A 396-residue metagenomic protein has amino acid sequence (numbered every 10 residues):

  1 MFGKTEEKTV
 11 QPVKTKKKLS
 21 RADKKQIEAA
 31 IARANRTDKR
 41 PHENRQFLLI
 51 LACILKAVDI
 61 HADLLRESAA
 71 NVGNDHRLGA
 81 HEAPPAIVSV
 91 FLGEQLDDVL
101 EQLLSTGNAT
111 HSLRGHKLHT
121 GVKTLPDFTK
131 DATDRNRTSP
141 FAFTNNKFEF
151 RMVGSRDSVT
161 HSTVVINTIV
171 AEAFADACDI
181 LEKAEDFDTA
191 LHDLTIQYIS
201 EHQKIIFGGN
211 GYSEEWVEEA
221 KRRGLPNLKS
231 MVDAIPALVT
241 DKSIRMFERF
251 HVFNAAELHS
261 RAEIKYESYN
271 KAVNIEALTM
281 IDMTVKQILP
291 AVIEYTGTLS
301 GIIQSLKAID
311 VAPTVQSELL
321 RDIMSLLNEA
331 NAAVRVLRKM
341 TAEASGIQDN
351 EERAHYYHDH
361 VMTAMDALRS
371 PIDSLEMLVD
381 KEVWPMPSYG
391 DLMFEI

Functional and structural regions predicted by a protein language model:
G3-K24: Acidic, proline-/serine-/threonine-rich low-complexity intrinsically disordered repeat tracts
E6-E7, E149, E276: Acidic-residue sensor for enzyme active/binding pockets
P12, S20, D134-N136, E276: Preference for short coil/turn "hinge" residues that link or interrupt alpha-helices
K17, S139-F141, P387: Flexible, active-site-adjacent loop/turn segments at secondary-structure boundaries
A22-I264: Active-site capping/gating regions of soluble enzymes
S200-I396: C-terminal amphipathic alpha-helical interaction region
